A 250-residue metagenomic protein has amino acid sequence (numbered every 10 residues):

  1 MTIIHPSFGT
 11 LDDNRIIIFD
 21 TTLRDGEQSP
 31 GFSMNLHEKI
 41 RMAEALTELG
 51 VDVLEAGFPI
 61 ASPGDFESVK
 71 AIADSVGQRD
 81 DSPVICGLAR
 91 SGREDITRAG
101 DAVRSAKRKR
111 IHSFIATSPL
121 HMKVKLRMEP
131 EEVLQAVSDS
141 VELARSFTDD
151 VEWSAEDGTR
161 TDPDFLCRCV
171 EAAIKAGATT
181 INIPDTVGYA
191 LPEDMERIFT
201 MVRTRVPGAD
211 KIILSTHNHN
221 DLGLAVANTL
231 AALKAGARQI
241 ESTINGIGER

Functional and structural regions predicted by a protein language model:
M1-R250: Catalytic cores and adjacent flexible loops of soluble metabolic enzymes that perform enolate/carbanion chemistry on
